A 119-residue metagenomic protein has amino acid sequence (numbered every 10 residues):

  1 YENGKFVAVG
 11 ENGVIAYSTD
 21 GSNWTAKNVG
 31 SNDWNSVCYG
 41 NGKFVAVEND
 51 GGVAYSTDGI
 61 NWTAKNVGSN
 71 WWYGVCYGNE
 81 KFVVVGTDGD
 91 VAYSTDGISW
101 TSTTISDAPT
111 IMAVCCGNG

Functional and structural regions predicted by a protein language model:
Y1-G119: Residue-level hotspots at or immediately adjacent to binding/recognition sites across diverse folds
